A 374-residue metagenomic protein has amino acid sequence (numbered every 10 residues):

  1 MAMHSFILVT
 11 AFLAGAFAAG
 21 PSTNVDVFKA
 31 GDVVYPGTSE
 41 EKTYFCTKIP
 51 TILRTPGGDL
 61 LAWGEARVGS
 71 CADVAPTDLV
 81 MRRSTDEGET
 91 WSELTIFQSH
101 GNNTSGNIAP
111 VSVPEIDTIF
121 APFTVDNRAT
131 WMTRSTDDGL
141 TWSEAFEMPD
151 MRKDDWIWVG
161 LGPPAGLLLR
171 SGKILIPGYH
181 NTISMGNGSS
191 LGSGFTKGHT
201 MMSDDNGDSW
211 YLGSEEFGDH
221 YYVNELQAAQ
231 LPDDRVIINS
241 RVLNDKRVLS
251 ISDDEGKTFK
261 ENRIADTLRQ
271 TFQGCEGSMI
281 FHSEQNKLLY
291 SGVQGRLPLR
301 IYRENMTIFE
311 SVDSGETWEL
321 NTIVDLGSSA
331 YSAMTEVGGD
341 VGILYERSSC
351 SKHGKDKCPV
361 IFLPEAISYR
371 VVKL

Functional and structural regions predicted by a protein language model:
M3-A18: Cleavable N-terminal signal peptides of Sec/SRP-targeted secreted and luminal proteins
F17-L374: Asp-box/BNR beta-propeller blade signature and adjacent active/binding-site loops in extracellular glycan-interacting
